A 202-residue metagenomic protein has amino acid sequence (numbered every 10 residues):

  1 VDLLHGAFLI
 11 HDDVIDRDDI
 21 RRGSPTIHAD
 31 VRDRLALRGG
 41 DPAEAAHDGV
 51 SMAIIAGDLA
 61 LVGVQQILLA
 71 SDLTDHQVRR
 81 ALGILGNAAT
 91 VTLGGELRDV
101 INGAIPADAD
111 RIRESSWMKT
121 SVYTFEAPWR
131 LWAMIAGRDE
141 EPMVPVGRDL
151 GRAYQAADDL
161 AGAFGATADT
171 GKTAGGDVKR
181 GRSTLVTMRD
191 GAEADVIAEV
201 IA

Functional and structural regions predicted by a protein language model:
V1-A202: All-alpha prenyltransferase/terpene-synthase fold signal
